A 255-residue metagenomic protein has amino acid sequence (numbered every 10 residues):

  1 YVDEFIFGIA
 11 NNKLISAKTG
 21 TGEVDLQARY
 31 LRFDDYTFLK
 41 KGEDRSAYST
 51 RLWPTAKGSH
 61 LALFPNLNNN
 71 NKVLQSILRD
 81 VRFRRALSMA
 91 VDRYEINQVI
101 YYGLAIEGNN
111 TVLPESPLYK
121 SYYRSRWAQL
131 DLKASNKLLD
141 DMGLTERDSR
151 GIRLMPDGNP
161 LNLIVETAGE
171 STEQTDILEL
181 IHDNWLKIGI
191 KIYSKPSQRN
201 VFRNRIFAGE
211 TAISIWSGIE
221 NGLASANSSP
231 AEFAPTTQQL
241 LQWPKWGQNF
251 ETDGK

Functional and structural regions predicted by a protein language model:
Y1-Y102, I106-E107, E115-K255: Extracytoplasmic/periplasmic ligand-capture domains
